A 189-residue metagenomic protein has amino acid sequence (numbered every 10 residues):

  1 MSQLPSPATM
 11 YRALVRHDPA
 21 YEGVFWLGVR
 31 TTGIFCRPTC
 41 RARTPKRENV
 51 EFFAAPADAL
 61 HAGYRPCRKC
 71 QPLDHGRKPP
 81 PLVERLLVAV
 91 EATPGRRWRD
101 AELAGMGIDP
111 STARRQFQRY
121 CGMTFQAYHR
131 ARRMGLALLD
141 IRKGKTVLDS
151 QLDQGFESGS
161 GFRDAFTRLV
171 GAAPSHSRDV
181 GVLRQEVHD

Functional and structural regions predicted by a protein language model:
M1-A89, R96: Mature, structured domains enriched in cysteine- and short glycine motifs
M1-P19, M123-A127, R132, L138-R142 (+2 more regions): …primarily DNA-binding HTH/wHTH and HhH modules…
T9, A57-D58, T112, D149 (+2 more regions): An acidic, carboxylate-rich microenvironment
A54-A55, T146, S158: Alpha-helix N-cap recognition
Y64-H75, E91, R96-Y128, Q151-A172: Basic/polar phosphate-binding segments, predominantly the helix-turn-helix DNA-binding elements of transcriptional
G76-W98, A127-T146: A short, Lys/Arg-enriched amphipathic alpha-helix from helix-turn-helix/homeodomain DNA-binding modules
